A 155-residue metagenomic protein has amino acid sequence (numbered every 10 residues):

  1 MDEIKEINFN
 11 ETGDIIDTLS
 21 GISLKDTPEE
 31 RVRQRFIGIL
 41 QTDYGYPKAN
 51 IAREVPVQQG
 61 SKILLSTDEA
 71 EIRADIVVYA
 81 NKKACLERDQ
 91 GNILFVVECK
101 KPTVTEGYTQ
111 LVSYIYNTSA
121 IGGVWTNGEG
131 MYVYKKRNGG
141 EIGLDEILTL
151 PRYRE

Functional and structural regions predicted by a protein language model:
M1-G122, E129-E155: A short, conserved, highly charged catalytic patch centered on acidic carboxylates
